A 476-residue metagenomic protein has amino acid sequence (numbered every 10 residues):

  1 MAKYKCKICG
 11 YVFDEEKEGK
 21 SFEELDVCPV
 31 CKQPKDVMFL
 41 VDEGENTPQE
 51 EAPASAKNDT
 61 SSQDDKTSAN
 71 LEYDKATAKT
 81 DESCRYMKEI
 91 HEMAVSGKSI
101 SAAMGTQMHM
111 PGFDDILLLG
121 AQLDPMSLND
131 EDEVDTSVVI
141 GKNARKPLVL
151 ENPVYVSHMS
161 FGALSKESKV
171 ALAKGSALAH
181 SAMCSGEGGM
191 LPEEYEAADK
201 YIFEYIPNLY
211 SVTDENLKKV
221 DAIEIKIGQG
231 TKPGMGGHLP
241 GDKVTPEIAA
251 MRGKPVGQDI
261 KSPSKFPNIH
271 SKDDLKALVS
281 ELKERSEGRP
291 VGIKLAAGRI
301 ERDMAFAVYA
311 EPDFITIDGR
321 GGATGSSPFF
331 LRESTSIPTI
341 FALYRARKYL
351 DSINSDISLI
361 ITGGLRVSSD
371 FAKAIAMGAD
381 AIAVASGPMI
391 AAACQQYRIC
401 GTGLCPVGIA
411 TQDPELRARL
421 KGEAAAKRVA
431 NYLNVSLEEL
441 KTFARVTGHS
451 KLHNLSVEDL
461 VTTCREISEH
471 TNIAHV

Functional and structural regions predicted by a protein language model:
K3, L25, T402: Residues immediately within or flanking Cys/His clusters that coordinate Zn2+ in small zinc-binding modules
I8, P29-V30, L404: Short, cysteine/histidine-rich loop/knuckle motifs that typically chelate Zn2+
V12-E16, V37-L40: Short, non-ligating residues that shape and space the ligands of small metal-coordination modules and catalytic
K17-D26: Short linker/helix segments within small regulatory modules
Q33-E45: Short metal-binding segments enriched for Cys and/or His
E45-V154, H158, A163-K174, A182 (+5 more regions): Conserved, well-structured core domains of diverse proteins
E151, H158, A163-E281, R285-V308: Active-site-facing alpha/beta catalytic cores
F266-R417: Glycine-rich phosphate/ribose-binding loops and adjacent secondary-structure elements that form binding surfaces
